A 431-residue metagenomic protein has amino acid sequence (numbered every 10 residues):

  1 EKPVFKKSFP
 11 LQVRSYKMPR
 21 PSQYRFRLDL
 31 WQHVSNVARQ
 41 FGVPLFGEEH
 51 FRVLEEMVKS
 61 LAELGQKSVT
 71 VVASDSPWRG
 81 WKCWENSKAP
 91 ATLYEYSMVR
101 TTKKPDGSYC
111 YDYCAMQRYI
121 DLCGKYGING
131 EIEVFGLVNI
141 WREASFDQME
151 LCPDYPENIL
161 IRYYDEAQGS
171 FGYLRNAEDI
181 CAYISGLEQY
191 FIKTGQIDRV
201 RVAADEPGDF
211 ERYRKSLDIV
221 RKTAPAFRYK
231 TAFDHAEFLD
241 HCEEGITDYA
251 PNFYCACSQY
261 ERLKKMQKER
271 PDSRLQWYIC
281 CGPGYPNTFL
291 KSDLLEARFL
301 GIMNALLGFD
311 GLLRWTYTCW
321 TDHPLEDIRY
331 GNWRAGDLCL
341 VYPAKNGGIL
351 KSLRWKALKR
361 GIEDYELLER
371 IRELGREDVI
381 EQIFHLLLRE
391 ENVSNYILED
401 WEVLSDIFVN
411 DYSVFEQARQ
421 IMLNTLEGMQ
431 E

Functional and structural regions predicted by a protein language model:
E1-F227, T231-E243, T318-T321: Aromatic-lined carbohydrate-binding surfaces of glycoside hydrolases
I161, Q168-A236, F309, L325-E431: Catalytic domains of carbohydrate-active enzymes that cleave complex glycans
A204-P207, Y229-A236, C242-K264, N287-S292: Substrate-binding/catalytic cleft of secreted carbohydrate-active enzymes, primarily glycoside hydrolases
A224, C242-A250, R270-Q276, G308-G311: Glycine-enriched alpha-helix->loop->beta-strand junction motifs that scaffold or abut catalytic
A232, N252, Y278, R314-W315: Generic beta-sheet signal
E269-R298: Active-site clefts of carbohydrate-active enzymes
I279, D310-P324: Glycine-rich anion-binding loop/nest that anchors nucleotide
